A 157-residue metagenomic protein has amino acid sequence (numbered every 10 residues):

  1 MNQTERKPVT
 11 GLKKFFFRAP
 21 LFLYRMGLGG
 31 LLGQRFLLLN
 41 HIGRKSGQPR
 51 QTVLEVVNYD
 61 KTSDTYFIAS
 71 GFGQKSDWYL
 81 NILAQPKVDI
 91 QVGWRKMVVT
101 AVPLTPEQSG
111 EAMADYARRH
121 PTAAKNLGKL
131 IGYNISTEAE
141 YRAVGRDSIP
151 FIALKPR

Functional and structural regions predicted by a protein language model:
N2-F36, T122-V144: Alpha-helical membrane-targeting segments
Q34-G71: Short beta-strand segments
L38-N40, K87-D89, A153: Residue-level detector of beta-strand face positions
H41-S46, V92-W94, P156: Short acidic, glycine-rich loop/turn motifs
L54-Y59, I90, Y141-A143: Short, flexible, solvent-exposed loop/turn segments with mixed acidic/basic and small polar residues
G73-I135: Short, structured beta-strand-loop surface elements
V98-A101, D115, S136, E140-R157: Ribonuclease/tRNase effector modules and their secretory precursors
